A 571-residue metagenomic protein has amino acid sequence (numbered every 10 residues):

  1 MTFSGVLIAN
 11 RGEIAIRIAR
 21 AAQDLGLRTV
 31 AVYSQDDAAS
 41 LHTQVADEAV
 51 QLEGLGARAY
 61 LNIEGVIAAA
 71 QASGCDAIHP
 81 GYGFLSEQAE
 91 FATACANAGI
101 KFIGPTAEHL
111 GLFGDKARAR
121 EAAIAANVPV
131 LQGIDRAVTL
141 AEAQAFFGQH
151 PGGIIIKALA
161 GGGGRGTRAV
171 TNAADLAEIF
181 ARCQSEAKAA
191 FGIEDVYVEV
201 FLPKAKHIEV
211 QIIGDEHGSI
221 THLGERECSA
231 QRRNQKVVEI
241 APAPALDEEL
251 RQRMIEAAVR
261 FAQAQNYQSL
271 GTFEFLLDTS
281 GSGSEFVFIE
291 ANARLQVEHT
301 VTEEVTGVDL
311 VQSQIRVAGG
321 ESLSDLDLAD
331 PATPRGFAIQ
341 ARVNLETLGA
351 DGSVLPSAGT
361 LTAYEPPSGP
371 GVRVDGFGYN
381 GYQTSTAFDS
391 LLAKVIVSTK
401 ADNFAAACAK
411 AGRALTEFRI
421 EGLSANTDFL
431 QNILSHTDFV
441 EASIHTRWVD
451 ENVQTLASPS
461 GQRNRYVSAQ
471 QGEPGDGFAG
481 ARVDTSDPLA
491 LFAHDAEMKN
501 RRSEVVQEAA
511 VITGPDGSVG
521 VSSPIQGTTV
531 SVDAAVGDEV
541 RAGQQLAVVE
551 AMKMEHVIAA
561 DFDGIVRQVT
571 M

Functional and structural regions predicted by a protein language model:
M1-F273, L277-Q296: N-terminal beta-alpha lobe that positions the nucleotide/phosphoryl donor in ATP/NTP-coupled carboxylate activation
S4, R165-G166, P242, D389-V395 (+1 more regions): Short amphipathic alpha-helical segments
I8, A22, N403-A414, G543 (+1 more regions): A basic, amphipathic helix-loop patch mediating RNA/tRNA/ribosome contacts
V30, G153, D195, H207-E209 (+9 more regions): Conserved beta-strand residues within beta-sheet cores
A158-G161, N234-Q235, S385-L391, S522: Short, flexible turn/loop "capping" segments at secondary-structure junctions
A230-V237, V297-V305, G422, K553: A short, polar/charged loop-to-alpha-helix boundary motif
A258, T300-P515: Catalytic cores of soluble metabolic enzymes centered on carboxylation/carboxyl-transfer
T513-M571: Structured functional modules or segments
